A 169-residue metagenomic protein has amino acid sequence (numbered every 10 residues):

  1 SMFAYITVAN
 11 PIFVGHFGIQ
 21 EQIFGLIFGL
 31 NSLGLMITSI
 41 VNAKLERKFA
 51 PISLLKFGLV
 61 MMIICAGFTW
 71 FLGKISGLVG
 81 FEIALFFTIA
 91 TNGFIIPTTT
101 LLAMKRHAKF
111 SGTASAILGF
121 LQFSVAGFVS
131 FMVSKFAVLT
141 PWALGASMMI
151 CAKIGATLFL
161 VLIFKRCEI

Functional and structural regions predicted by a protein language model:
S1-I6: Conserved extracellular-gate-facing transmembrane-helix segments in secondary transporters
T7-Q22: Short amphipathic helix-loop junctions that connect adjacent transmembrane helices in Major Facilitator Superfamily/SLC
E21-G29, S115-A116, G145: Small-residue hotspots at the loop-to-helix junctions and early N-terminal turns of transmembrane alpha-helices
L26-L35, Q122: Transmembrane alpha-helical segments of major facilitator superfamily
T38-I52: Helix-to-loop junctions at the C-terminal end of transmembrane segments in multipass secondary transporters
S53-T99: C-terminal transmembrane helical hairpin of 12-TM major facilitator-type secondary transporters
L101-W142, S147-M148: A late C-terminal transmembrane helix in Major Facilitator Superfamily
A146-I169: Multi-pass alpha-helical transporter architecture, strongest for 12-TM Major Facilitator/SLC carriers used
